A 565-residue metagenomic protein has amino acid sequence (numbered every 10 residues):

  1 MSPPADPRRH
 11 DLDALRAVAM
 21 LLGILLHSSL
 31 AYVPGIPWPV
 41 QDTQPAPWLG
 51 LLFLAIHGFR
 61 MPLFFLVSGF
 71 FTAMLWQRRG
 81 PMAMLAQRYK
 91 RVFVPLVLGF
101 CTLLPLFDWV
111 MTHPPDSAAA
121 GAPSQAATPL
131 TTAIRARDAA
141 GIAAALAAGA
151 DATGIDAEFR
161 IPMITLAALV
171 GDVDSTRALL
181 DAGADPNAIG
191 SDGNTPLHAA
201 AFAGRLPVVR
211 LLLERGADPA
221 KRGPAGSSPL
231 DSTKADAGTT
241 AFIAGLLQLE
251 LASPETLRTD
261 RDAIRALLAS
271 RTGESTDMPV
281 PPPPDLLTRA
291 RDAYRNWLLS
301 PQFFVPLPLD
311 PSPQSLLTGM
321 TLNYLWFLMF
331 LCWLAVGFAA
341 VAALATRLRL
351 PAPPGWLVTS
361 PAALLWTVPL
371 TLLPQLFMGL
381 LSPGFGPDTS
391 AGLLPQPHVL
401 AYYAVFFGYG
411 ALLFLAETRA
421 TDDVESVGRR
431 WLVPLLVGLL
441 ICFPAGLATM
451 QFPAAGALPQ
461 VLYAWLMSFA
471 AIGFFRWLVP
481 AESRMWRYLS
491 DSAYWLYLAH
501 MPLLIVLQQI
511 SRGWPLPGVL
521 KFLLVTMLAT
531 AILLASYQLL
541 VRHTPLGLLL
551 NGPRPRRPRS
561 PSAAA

Functional and structural regions predicted by a protein language model:
M1-P123, L212, P279-A565: Alpha-helical transmembrane segments and their immediate juxtamembrane cytosolic regions
P123-T132, I155-L166, I189-T195, R222-A235: Ankyrin-repeat boundary/"N-cap" motif
S124-T132, R215, K234-V280: Ankyrin-repeat-protein effector appendages
T132-R137, L166-D172, A199-R205, S232-I243 (+1 more regions): Ankyrin repeat A-helix N-terminal signature
I134, L146-A147, A168, L180-D181 (+4 more regions): Ankyrin-repeat helical core positions
D138-L146, D172-L180, R205-L213, T239-L247 (+1 more regions): Ankyrin repeat structural motif
G190-F242: Ankyrin-repeat and related helical/solenoid repeat scaffolds used for protein-protein interactions
